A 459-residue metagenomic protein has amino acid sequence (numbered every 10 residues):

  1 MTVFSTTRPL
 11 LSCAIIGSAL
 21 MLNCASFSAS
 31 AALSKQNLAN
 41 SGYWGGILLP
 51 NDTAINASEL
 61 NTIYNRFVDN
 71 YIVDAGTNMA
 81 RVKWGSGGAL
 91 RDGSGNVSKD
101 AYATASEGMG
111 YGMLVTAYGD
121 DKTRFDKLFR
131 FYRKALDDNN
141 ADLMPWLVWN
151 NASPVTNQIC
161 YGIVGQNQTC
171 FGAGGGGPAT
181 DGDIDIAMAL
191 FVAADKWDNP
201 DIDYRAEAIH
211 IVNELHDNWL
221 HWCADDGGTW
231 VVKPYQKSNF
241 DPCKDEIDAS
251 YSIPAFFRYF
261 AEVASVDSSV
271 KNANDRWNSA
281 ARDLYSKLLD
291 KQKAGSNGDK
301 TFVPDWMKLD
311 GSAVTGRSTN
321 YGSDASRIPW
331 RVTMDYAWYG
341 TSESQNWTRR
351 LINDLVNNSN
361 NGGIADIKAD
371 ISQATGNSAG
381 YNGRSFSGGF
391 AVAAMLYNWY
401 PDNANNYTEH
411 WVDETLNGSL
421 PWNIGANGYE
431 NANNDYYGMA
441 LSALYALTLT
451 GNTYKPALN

Functional and structural regions predicted by a protein language model:
T2-A14: Bacterial N-terminal signal peptides that target proteins for export
S12-A25: Bacterial N-terminal signal peptides
A32-R66, V73, Y102-S106, A141-W146 (+4 more regions): Extended ligand-binding clefts on enzyme/binding-domain cores
Y71-A80, W84-S86, T123-D181: Lumenal/extracellular "mature" regions of secretory-pathway glycan-modifying transferases
A101-M109, T116, V164-W197: Aromatic-rich carbohydrate-recognition surfaces in CAZymes
M113-K122: Alpha-helical support elements that line or immediately flank enzyme active sites and cofactor-binding pockets
K127-K134, G174, M188-V192, D198 (+1 more regions): Active-site-adjacent structural elements in enzyme catalytic domains
I367-N459: C-terminal functional modules
